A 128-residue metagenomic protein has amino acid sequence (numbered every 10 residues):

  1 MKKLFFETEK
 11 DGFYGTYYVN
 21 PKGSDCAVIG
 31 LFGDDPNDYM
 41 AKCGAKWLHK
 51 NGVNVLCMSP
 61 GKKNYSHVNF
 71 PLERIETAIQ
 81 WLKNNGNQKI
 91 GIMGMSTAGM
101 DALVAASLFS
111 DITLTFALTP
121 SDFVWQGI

Functional and structural regions predicted by a protein language model:
M1-C26: N-terminal cap/lid segment of alpha/beta-hydrolase-fold proteins
D25-G33: Short beta-strand element of the alpha/beta-hydrolase
I29-G30, V55-M58, G91-M93, A117: Structural recognition of the beta-strand scaffold that forms the well-ordered cores of secreted hydrolase catalytic
G33-M40, V55: Serine-hydrolase catalytic-loop signature spanning alpha/beta hydrolases and amidase-signature enzymes
D35-N37, Q80-I128: Primarily recognizes the serine-hydrolase "nucleophile elbow" in alpha/beta-hydrolase and SGNH/GDSL folds
C43-G44, L48, A78, A102: Residues within well-ordered alpha-helices
A45-Y65: Conserved alpha/beta-hydrolase
S59-G91: Catalytic nucleophile-loop/oxyanion-hole region of alpha/beta-hydrolase and closely related hydrolase-like folds
